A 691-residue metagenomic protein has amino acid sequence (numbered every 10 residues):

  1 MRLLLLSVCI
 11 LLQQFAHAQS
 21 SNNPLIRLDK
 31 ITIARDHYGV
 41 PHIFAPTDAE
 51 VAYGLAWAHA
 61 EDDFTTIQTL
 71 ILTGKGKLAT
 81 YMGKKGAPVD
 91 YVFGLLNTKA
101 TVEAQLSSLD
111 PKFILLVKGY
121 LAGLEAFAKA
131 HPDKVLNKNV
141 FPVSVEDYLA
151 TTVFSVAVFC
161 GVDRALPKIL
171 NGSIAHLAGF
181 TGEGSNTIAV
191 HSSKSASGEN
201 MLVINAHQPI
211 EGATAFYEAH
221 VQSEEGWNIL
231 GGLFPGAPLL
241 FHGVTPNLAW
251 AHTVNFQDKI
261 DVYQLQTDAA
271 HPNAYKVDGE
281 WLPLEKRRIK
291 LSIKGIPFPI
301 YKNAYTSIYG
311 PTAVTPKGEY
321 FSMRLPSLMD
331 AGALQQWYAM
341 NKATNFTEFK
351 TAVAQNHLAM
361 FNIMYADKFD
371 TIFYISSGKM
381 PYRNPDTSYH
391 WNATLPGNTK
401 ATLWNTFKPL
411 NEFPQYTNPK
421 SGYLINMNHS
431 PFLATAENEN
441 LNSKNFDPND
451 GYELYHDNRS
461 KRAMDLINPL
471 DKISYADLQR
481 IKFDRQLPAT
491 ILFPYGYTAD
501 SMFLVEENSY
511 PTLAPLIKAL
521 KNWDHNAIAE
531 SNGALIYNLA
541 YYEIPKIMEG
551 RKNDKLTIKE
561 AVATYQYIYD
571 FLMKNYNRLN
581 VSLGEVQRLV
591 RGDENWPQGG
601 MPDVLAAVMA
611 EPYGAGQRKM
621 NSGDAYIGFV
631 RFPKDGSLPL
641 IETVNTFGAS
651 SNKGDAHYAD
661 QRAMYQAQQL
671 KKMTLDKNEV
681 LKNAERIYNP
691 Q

Functional and structural regions predicted by a protein language model:
M1-N22: Bacterial Sec-dependent N-terminal signal peptides
Q19-F493, S509, L513-Q691: C-terminal/peripheral segments of proteins
A499-V505, K518: Extended, charged coiled-coil helical stalks used as long, distance-spanning scaffolds in large assemblies
